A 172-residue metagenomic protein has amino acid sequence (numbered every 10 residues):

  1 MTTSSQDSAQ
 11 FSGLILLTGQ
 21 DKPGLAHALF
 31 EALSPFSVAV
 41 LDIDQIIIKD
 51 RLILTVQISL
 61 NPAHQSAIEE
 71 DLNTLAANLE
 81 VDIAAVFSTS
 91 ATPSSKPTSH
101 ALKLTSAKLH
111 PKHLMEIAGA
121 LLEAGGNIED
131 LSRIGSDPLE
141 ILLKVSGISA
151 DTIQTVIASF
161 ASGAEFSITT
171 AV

Functional and structural regions predicted by a protein language model:
T2-V172: A conserved regulatory-domain signal marking ACT and ACT-like small-molecule sensing domains and adjacent regulatory
